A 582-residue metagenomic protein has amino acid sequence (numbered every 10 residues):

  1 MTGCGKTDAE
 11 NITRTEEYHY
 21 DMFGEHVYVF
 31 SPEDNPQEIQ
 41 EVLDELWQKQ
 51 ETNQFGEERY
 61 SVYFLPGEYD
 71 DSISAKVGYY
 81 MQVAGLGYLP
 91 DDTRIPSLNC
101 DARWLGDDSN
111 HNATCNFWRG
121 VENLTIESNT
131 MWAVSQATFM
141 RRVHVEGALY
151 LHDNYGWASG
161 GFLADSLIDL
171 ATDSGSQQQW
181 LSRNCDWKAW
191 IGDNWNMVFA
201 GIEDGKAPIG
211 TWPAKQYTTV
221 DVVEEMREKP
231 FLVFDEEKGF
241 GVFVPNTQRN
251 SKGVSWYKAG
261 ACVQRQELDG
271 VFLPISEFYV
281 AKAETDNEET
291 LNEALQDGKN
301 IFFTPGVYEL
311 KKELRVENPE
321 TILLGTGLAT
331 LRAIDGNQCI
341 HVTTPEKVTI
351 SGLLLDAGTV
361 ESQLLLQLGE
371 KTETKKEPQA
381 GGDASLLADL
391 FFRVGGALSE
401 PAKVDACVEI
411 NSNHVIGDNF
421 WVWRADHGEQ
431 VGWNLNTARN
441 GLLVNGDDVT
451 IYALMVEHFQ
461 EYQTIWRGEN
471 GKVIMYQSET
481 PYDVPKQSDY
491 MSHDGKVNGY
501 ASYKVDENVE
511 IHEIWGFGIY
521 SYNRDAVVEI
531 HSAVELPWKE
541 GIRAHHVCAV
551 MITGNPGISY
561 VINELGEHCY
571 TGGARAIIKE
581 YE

Functional and structural regions predicted by a protein language model:
M1-G3: C-terminal segment of classical bacterial N-terminal signal peptides
G5-E582: Extracellular/periplasmic carbohydrate-active domains that bind, remodel, or depolymerize complex polysaccharides
